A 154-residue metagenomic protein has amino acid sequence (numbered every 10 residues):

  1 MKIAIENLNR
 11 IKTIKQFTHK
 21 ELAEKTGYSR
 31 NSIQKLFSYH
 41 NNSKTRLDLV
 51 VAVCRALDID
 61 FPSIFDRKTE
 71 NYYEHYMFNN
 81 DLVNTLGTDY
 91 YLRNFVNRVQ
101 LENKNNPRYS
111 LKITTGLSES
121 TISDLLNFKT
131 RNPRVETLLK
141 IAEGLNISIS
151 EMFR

Functional and structural regions predicted by a protein language model:
M1-F17, E74-S110: A short, Lys/Arg-rich alpha-helix, primarily the initiator
K12, F37-S38, L49, L126 (+2 more regions): DNA major-groove recognition helix of helix-turn-helix
T13, E24, R55, I113 (+1 more regions): Alpha-helical residues within the helix-turn-helix
T18, S29-S32, R46, D60 (+4 more regions): Short coil turns linking two alpha-helices in DNA-binding domains
E21-A23, P107-T114: Short alpha-helical "recognition helix" segments of helix-turn-helix
G27-K44, G116-N132: Recognition helix of helix-turn-helix/homeodomain-like DNA-binding domains that insert into the DNA major groove
H40-R55, K129-K140: Short, basic-rich loop-to-helix N-cap that marks the start of a DNA-contacting helix
D58-H75, N146-R154: Short C-terminal boundary/hinge segments that cap the last helix of small helical domains
